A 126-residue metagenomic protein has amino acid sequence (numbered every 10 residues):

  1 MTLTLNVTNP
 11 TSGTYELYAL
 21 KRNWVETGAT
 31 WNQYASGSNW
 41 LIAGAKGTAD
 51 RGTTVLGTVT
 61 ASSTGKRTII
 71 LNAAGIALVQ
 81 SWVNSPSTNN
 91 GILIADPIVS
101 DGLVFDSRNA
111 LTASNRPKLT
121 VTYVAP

Functional and structural regions predicted by a protein language model:
M1-N9, L119: A short beta-strand element within beta-rich, extracytoplasmic domains of secreted/secretory-pathway proteins
T2-L3, G28, N109: Prokaryotic Sec-type signal peptides and long signal-anchor helices with extended Leu/Ile/Val-rich h-regions
L3-T4, E16, L93: Structural recognition of the beta-strand scaffold that forms the well-ordered cores of secreted hydrolase catalytic
L5-V7, K21, Y123: Short beta-strand segments enriched in hydrophobic/aromatic residues within well-folded beta-rich domains
N9-N84: Beta-strand-rich interaction/scaffold domains
I76-P126: Proprotein-processing/basic-patch segments
